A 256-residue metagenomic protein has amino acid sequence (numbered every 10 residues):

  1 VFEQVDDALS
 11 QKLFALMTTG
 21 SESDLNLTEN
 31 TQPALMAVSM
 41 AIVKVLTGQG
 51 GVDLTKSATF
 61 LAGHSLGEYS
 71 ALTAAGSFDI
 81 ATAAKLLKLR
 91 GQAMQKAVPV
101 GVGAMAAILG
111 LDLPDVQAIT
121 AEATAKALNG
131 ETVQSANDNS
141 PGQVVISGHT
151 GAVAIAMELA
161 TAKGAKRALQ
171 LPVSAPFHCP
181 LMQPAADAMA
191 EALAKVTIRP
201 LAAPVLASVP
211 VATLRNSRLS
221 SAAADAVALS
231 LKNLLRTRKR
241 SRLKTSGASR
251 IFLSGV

Functional and structural regions predicted by a protein language model:
V1-A62, I146, A228-L231, V256: Helix-rich "cap/lid" substructures immediately adjacent to catalytic or cofactor-binding pockets
D7-L9, A74-R238, A248-S254: Alpha/beta catalytic cores of group-transfer enzymes, especially the acyltransferase/condensing modules of polyketide
T18-L25, S70, R167-L171: A short small-residue
A34, S65-L66, F78, K85: An amphipathic alpha-helix/helix-turn recognition signal
I42, E68-Y69, A93: A short acidic, glycine/proline-enriched capping/turn motif at secondary-structure boundaries, especially helix N-cap
L61-H64, A136: Structural motif
H64-L72: Glycine-rich nucleophile elbow surrounding the catalytic serine of serine-hydrolase chemistry
L243-K244, G255: Periodic, rod-like helical contexts
